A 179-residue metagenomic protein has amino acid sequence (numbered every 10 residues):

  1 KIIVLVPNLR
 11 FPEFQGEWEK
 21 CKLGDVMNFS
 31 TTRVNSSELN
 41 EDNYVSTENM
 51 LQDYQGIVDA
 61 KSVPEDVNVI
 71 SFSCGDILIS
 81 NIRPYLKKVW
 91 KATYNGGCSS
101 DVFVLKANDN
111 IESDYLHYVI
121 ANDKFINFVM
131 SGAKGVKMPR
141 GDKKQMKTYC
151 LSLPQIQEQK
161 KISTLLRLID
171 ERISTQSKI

Functional and structural regions predicted by a protein language model:
K1, N8-P12, I162-I173: Hydrophobic structural patches
R10-V34: Non-catalytic DNA-recognition/assembly elements of restriction-modification systems
G24-M27, R33-P64: DNA target-recognition patches
E65-D66, G135: Short, solvent-exposed loop/turn positions at domain surfaces that link secondary-structure elements or cap domain
D66-F125: A short beta-sheet element
I82, G97-F103, K134-Q157: A short glycine-rich beta-alpha junction/loop motif
I173-I179: Extended intrinsically disordered, low-complexity coil regions enriched in Ser, Thr, Gly, Ala and often Pro
